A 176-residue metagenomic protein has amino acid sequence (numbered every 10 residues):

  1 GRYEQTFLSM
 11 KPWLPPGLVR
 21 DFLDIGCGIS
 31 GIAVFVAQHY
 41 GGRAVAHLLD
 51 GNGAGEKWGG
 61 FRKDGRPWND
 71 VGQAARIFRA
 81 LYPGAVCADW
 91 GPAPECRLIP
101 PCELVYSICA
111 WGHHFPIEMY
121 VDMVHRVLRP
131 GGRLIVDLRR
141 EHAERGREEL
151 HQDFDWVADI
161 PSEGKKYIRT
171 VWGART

Functional and structural regions predicted by a protein language model:
G1-P16: Class I SAM-dependent methyltransferase Rossmann-like catalytic core, especially the SAM/SAH-binding loop
L18-G28, H47: Conserved class I S-adenosyl-L-methionine
I29-G42: Conserved SAM-binding loop of SAM-dependent methyltransferases across substrates and taxa, primarily the Class I
R62-E95: S-adenosyl-L-methionine
A93-V105: A short acidic, Gly/Pro-enriched loop at the edge of an enzyme's catalytic core that lines a small-molecule cofactor
E103-P116: A short SAM/SAH-binding and catalytic strip from SAM-dependent methyltransferases
E118-P130: A short glycine-rich, Lys/Arg-flanked "PGG" loop and its adjoining helix->strand segment in the class I
G131-R139: Conserved beta-strand signature within the Rossmann-like core of class I S-adenosyl-L-methionine
